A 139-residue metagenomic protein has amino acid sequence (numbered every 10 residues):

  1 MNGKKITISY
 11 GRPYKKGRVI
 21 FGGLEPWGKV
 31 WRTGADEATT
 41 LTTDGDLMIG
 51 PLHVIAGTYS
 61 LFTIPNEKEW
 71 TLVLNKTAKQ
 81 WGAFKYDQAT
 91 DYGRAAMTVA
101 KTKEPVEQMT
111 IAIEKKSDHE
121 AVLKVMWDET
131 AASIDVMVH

Functional and structural regions predicted by a protein language model:
M1-K29, A83-H139: Primarily secretory-pathway and cell-envelope proteins
W31-Q80: Mid-length scaffold segments of soluble, non-membrane domains
